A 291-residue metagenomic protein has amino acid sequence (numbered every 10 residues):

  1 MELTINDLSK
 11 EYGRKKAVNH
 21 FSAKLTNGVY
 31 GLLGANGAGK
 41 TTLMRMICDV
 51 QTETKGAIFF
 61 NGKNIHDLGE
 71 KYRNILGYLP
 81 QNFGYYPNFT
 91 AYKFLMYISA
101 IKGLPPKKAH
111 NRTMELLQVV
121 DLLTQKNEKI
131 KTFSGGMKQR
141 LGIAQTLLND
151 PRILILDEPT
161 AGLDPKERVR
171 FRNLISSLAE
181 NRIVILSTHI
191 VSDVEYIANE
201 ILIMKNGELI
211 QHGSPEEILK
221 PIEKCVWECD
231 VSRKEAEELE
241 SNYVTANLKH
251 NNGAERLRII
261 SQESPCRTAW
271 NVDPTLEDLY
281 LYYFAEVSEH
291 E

Functional and structural regions predicted by a protein language model:
L3, A17-V18, R73: Conserved structural motif at the start of ABC-family nucleotide-binding domains
C48: Helix-to-loop junction immediately C-terminal to a conserved catalytic motif
G56-D67, K71-Y72: Conserved ABC transporter NBD signature motif
M96, A100, K107-Q125: Conserved ABC ATPase "signature" region
K129-F133: Conserved ABC ATPase signature
L154-E158: Catalytic Walker B motif of ABC-type/P-loop ATPase nucleotide-binding domains
F171-R258: ABC transporter nucleotide-binding domain
